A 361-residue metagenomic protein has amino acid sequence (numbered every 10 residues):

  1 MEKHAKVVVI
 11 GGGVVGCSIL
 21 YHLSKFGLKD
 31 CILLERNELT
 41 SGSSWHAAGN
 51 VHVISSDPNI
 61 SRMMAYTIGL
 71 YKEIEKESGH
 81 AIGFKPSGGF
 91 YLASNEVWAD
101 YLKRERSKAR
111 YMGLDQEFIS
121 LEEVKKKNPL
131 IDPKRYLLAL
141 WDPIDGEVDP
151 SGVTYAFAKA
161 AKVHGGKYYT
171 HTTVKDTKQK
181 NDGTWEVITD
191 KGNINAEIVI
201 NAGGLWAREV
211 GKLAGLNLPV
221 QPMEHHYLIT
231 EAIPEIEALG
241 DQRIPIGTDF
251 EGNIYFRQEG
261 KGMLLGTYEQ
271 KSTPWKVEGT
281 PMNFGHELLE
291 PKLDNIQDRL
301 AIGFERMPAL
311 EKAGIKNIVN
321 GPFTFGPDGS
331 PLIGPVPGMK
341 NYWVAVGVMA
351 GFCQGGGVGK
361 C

Functional and structural regions predicted by a protein language model:
E2-V15, I32: Beta1/beta-strand and adjacent pyrophosphate-binding region of the FAD-binding site in flavoprotein oxidoreductases
V15, L39, W206: Conserved Rossmann-like nucleotide-cofactor binding loop
S18, D176-E290, D298-M307: Flavin-dependent oxidoreductases
S24-W45: Glycine-rich FAD pyrophosphate-binding loop
G49-K127, E251-F256, G260-G262, E290: Dinucleotide-binding Rossmann-like beta1-alpha1 core, especially the glycine-rich loop that anchors the ADP
S55, A139-A160, L205-W206, L288-I302 (+1 more regions): Mid-domain beta-loop-alpha active-site segment that forms a flexible, acidic cofactor/metal-binding surface
W141-I198: Helical element adjacent to the flavin cofactor pocket in flavoenzyme catalytic cores
E251, G260, E287-C361: C-terminal catalytic lobe of FAD-dependent flavoproteins
